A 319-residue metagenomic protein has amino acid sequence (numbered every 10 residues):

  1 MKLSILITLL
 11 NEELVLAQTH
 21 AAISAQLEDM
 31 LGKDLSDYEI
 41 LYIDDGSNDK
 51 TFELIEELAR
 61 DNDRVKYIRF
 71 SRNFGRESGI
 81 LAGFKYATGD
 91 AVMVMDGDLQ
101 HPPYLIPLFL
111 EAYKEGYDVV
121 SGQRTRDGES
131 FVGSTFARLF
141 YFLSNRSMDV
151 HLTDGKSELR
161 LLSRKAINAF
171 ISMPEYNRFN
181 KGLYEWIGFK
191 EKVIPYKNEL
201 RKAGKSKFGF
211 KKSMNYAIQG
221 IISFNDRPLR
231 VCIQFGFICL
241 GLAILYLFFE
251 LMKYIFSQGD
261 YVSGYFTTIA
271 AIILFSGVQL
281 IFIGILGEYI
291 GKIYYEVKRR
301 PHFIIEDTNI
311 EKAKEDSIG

Functional and structural regions predicted by a protein language model:
M1-E129: Structured catalytic core of nucleotide-sugar glycosyltransferases
N11-L14, Q100, Y104, I171 (+3 more regions): Residues in soluble alpha-helical coiled-coils and helical-bundle/repeat scaffolds
L35-S36, V120-G122, L152-G155, F179 (+2 more regions): Short, hydrophobic secondary-structure boundary micro-motifs
E57-R60, K85, E111, E115 (+4 more regions): Solvent-exposed polar/charged
F70-R72, R76-Y86, P102-L183, E199-I218: Acceptor/aglycone-binding surface of glycosyltransferases and processive sugar-polymer synthases
K181-G319: Hydrophobic helical membrane-anchoring modules
